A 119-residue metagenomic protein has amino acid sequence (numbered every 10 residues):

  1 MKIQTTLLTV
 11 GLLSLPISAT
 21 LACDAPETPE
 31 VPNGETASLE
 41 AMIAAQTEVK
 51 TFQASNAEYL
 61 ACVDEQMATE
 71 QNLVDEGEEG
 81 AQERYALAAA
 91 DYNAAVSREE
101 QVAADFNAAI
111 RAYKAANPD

Functional and structural regions predicted by a protein language model:
K2-A22: Classic N-terminal secretory signal peptides
L8-T9, S38, A45, Y92: Residues at structural and domain junctions
P16-I17, N56, E100: Processing junctions and N-termini across compartments
T20-A68: Immediate post-signal-peptide N-terminus of mature secreted/exported proteins
Q66-M67, Q71-D119: Compact alpha-helical subdomains of small soluble proteins
